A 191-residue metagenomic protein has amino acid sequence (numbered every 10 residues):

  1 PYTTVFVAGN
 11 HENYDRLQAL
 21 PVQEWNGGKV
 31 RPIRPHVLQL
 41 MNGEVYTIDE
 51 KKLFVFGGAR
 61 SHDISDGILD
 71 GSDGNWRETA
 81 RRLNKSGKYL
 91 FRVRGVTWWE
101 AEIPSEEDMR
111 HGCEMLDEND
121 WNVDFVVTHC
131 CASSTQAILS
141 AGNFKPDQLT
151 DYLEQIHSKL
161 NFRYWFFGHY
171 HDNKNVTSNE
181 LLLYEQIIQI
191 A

Functional and structural regions predicted by a protein language model:
P1-I48, S140-E154, S158-K159, W165 (+1 more regions): Core catalytic region of metal-dependent phosphoesterases/phosphodiesterases, especially metallo-beta-lactamase-like
N10-R16, Y46, S61-S65, A132-Q136 (+1 more regions): Active-site environment of divalent metal-dependent phosphoester hydrolases
G28, P35, D49-N143: Active-site-proximal loop/helix segment associated with metal-binding centers of metalloenzymes
L53, W165-A191: C-terminal capping/extension of enzyme domains
W121, L160-N161: Alpha-helical hydrophobic/aromatic positions enriched in membrane-embedded helices and signal peptides
